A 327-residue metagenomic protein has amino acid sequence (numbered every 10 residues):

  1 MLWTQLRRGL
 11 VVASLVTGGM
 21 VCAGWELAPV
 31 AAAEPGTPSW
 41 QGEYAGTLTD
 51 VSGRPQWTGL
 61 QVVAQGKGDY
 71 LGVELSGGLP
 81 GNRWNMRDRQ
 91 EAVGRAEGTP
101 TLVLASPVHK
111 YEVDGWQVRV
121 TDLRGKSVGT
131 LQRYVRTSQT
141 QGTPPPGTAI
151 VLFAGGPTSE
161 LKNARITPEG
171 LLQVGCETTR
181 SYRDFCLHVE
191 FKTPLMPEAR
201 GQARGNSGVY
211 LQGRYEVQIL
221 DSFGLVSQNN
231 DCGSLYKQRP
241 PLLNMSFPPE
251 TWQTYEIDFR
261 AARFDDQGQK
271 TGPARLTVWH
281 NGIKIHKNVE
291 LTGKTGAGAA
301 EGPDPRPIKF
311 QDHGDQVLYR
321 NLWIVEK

Functional and structural regions predicted by a protein language model:
M1-T17, A23: Bacterial N-terminal signal peptides that target proteins for export
L15, A33-P35, L242-M245: Alpha-helical interaction segments
G18-G19, G46, G72, G94: Small side chains
G19-V21, V30-A31: Cleavable N-terminal signal peptides
L27-V30, P35-K67, E160-E169: Short, solvent-exposed loop/hinge segments that bridge or flank secondary-structure elements
R54, V63-G68, V73-K327: Carbohydrate-interacting regions of secretory-pathway proteins
